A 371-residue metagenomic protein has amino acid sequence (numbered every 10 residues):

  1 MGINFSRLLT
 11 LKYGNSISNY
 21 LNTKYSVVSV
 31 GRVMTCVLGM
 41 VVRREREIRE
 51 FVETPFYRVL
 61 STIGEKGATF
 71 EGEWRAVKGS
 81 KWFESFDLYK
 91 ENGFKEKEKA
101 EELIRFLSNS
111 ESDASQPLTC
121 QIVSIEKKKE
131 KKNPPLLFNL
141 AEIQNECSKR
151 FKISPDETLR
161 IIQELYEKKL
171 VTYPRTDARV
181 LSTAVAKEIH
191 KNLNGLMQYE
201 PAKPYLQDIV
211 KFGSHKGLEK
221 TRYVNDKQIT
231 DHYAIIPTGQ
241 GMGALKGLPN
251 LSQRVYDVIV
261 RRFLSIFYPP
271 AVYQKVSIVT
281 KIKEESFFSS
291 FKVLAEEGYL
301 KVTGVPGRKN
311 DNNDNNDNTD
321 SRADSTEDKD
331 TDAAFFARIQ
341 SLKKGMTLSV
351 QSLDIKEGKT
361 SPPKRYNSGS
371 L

Functional and structural regions predicted by a protein language model:
M1-S370: Core catalytic DNA strand-manipulation module of type IA topoisomerases
